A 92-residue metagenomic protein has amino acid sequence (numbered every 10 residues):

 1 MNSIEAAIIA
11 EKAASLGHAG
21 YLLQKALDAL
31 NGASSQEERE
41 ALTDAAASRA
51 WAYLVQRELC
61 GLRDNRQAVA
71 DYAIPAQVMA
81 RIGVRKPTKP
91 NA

Functional and structural regions predicted by a protein language model:
M1-I8, L30-N31, R66, A76-M79: N-terminal leader/auxiliary helical segments
I4-Q36, E40: N-terminal acidic leader/helix
A6, V84-R85: Peripheral, non-catalytic segments of secretory and membrane proteins
R39-G83: Amphipathic alpha-helical packing elements
N91-A92: Extended, alpha-helix-rich binding/interface surfaces that flank or overlap catalytic cores and mediate recognition
